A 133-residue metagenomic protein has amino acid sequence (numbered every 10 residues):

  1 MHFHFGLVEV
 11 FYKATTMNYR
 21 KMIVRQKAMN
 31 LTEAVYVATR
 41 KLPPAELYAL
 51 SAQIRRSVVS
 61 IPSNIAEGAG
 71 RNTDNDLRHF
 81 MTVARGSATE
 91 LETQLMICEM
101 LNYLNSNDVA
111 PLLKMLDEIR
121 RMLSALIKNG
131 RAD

Functional and structural regions predicted by a protein language model:
M1-D133: Short, C-terminally biased terminal segments at protein or domain edges
